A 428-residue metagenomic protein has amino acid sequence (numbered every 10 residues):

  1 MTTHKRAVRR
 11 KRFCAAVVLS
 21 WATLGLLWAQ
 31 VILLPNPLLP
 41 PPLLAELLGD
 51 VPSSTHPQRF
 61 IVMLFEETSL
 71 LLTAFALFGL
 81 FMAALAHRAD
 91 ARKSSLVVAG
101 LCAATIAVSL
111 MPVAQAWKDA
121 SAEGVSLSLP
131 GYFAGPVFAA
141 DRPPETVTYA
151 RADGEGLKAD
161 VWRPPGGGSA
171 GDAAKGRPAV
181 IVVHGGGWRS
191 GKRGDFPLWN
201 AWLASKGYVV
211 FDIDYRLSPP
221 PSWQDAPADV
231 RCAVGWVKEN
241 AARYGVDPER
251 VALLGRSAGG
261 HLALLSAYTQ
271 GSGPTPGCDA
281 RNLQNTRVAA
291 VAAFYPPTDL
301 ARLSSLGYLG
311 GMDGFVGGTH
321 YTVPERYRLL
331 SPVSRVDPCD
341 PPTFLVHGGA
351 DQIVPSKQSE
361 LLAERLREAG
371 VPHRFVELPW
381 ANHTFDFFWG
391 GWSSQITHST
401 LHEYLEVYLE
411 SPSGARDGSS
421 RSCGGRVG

Functional and structural regions predicted by a protein language model:
R10, P42-L43, V346, K357-G428: C-terminal catalytic histidine-bearing segment of alpha/beta-hydrolase fold enzymes
T23-A84: Membrane-embedded alpha-helical segments of integral membrane proteins
G49-F60, A152, A301-R335, P341: Mobile cap/lid helix-loop segments that gate and shape the active-site cleft of serine hydrolases
S53-L72, D119-D172: N-terminal cap/lid segment of alpha/beta-hydrolase-fold proteins
A174-G186: Short beta-strand element of the alpha/beta-hydrolase
G191-N200, F211-P248, F388-I396: Catalytic nucleophile-loop/oxyanion-hole region of alpha/beta-hydrolase and closely related hydrolase-like folds
C232-S305: Primarily recognizes the serine-hydrolase "nucleophile elbow" in alpha/beta-hydrolase and SGNH/GDSL folds
C339, L345-H347, D351: Short beta-strand/loop motif that positions the catalytic acidic residue of the alpha/beta-hydrolase fold
